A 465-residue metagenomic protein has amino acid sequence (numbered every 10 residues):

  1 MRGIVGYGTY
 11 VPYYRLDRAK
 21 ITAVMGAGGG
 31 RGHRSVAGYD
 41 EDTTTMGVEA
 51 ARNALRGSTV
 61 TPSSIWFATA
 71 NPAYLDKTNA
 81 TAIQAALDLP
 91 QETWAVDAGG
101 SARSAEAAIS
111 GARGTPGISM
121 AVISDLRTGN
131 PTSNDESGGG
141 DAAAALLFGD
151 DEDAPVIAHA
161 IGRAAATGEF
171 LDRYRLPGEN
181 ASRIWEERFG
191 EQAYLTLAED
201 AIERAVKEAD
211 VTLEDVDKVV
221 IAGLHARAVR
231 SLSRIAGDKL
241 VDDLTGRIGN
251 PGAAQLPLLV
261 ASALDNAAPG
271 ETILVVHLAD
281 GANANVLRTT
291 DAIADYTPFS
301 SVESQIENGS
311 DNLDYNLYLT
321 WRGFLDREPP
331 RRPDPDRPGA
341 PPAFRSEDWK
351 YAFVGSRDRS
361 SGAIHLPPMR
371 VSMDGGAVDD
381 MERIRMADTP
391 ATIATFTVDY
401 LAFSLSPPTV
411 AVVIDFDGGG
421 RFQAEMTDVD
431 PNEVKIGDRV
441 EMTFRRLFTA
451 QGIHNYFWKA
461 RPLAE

Functional and structural regions predicted by a protein language model:
M1-T43, S133-Q192, A268, V275-P342 (+1 more regions): Condensing-enzyme catalytic core mediating Claisen C-C bond formation in acyl metabolism
T44, V48, N71-A73, P90-E92 (+4 more regions): Claisen-condensing/thiolase-fold acyl-transfer catalytic domains that form or cleave C-C bonds in fatty acid
A50-S63, E199-D217, A236: Phosphate/pyrophosphate-binding loops at sites that engage ATP/ADP/AMP, CoA/4′-phosphopantetheine, polyphosphate
R332-P390: Cys/His-rich short segments
A391-I393, M426: Conserved hydrophobic positions within beta-strands
D428-M442: Short nucleic-acid-contacting surface segments enriched for D/E, G, S/T with interspersed K/R
T443-E465: OB-fold/S1-family single-stranded nucleic acid-binding modules
